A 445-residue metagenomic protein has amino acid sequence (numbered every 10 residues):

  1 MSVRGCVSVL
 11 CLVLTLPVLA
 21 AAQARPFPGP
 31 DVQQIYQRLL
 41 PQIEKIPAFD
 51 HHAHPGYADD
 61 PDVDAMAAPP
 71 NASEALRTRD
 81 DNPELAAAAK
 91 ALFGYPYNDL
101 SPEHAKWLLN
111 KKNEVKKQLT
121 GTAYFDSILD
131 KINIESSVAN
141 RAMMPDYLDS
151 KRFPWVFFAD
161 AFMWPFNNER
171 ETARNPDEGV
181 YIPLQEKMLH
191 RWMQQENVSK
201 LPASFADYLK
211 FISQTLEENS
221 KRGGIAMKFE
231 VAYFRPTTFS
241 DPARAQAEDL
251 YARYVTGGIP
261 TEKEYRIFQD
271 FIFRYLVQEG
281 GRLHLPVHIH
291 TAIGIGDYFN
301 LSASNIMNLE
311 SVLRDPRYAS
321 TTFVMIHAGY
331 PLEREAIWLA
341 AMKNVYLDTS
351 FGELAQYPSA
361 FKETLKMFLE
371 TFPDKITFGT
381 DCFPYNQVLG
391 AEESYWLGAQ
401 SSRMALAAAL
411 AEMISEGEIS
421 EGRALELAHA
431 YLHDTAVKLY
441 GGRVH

Functional and structural regions predicted by a protein language model:
V7-V18: Bacterial N-terminal signal peptides
A20-A24: Boundary at the C-terminal end of the N-terminal hydrophobic targeting segment
R25-H51, N71-D99, K106-V115, T120 (+2 more regions): Mid-to-C-terminal alpha-helical segments outside catalytic/metal-binding sites
P30, S304-L309, R314-V324, A328-H445: H/E-rich (His + Asp/Glu) clusters that bind or coordinate divalent metals
E44, D62-F157, F162, D177-K200 (+1 more regions): Alpha-helical scaffold segments that flank or form the walls of functional sites
F49-A53, S136-A139, F153-D160, M227-F229 (+4 more regions): Hydrophobic faces of well-ordered beta-strands that scaffold small-molecule active sites in alpha/beta enzyme cores
P70, V180-V198, P242-K263, R403-A409: A solvent-exposed, charged loop/short amphipathic helix patch at secondary-structure junctions
A203-F229, P236-V345, S359-T377: Histidine/acidic residue-rich metal-binding segments in metalloenzymes
